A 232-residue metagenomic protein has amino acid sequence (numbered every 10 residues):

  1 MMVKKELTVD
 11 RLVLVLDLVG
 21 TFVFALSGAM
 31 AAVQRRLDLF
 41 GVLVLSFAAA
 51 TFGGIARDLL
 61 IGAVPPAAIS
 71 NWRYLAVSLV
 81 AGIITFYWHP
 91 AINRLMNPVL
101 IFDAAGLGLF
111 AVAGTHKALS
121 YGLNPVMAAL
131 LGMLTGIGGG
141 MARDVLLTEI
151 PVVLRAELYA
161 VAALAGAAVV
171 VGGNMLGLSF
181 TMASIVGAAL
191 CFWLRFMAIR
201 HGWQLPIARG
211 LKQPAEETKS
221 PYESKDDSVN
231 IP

Functional and structural regions predicted by a protein language model:
M1-V9, W203-P232: Intrinsically disordered, low-complexity non-transmembrane regions of multi-pass membrane transporters
M2-A50, I55-A67: N-terminal topogenic module of multi-pass integral membrane proteins
V3-L12, L59-I69, G114-M127, G172-A183: Helix-coil boundary and interhelical linker segments in multi-pass alpha-helical membrane proteins
D10-T21, F47, P66-V80, N124-G136: Structural signature of hydrophobic alpha-helical transmembrane segments
A25-R35, I55-D58, I83-M96, M141-P151 (+1 more regions): C-terminal ends of transmembrane helices
F40-A48, S70-L75, M96-L107, M127-L131 (+1 more regions): Cytoplasmic-side transmembrane-helix entry/capping segments in multi-pass membrane proteins
V44-A48, I55-I61, L130, L134 (+3 more regions): Short, structured motif recognition centered on aromatic/hydrophobic residues
S46-F52, S78, D103-H116, L134 (+3 more regions): Small-residue-rich segments of transmembrane alpha-helices in multi-pass membrane proteins, especially helix faces
